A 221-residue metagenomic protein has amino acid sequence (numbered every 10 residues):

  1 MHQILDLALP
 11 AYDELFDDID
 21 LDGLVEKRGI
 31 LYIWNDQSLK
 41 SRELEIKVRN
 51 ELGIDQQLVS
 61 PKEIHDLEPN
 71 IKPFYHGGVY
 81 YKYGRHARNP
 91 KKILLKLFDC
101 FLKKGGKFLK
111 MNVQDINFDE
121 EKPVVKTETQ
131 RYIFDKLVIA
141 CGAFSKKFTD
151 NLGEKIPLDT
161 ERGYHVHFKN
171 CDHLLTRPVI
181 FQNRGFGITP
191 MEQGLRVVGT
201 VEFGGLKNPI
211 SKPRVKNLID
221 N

Functional and structural regions predicted by a protein language model:
M1, D115-F118, K122, R131-N221: Active-site substrate-recognition segment that forms the wall of the catalytic cavity or substrate channel
M1-P61: Dinucleotide-binding Rossmann-like beta1-alpha1 core, especially the glycine-rich loop that anchors the ADP
H2-L9, L31-S41, D66-L67, Y80-D99 (+1 more regions): Short beta-strand to alpha-helix junction loop
A11-E14, L44, K96, C100-K103 (+3 more regions): Alpha-helical scaffold segments in soluble metabolic enzymes
K40-L52, I71-K136: Helical element adjacent to the flavin cofactor pocket in flavoenzyme catalytic cores
D55-Q57, K107, K155: Conserved beta-strand segments of alpha/beta enzyme cores
D66-N70, R184-G187: Short beta-strand/turn micro-motifs at beta-sheet edges
